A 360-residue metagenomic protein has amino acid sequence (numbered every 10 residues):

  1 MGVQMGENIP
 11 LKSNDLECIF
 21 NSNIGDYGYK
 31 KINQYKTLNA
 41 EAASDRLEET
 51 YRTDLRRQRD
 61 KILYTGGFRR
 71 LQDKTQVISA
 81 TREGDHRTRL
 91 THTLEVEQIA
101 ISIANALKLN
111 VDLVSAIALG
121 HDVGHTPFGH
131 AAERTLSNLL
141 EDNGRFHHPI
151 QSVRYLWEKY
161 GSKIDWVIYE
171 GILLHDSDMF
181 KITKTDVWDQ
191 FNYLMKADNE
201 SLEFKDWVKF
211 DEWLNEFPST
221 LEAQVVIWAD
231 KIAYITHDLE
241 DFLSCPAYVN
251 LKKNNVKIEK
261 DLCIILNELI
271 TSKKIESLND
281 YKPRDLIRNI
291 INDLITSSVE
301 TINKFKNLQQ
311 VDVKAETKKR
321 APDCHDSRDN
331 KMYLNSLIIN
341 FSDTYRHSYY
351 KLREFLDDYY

Functional and structural regions predicted by a protein language model:
G2-T93, E97-I103, N110, P149-I150 (+1 more regions): Histidine-centered, transition-metal-coordinating active-site segments
L107, V111-L136, S152, I172-D176 (+1 more regions): His-Asp-centered metal-binding catalytic motifs of divalent-metal-dependent phosphohydrolases/nucleases
L136-S137, C245: A short hydrophobic/aromatic micro-motif that marks alpha-helical segments and, especially, helix-coil
E141-F146: Aromatic/His-enriched, Gly/Pro-containing loop or helix-boundary segments that lie immediately adjacent to catalytic
